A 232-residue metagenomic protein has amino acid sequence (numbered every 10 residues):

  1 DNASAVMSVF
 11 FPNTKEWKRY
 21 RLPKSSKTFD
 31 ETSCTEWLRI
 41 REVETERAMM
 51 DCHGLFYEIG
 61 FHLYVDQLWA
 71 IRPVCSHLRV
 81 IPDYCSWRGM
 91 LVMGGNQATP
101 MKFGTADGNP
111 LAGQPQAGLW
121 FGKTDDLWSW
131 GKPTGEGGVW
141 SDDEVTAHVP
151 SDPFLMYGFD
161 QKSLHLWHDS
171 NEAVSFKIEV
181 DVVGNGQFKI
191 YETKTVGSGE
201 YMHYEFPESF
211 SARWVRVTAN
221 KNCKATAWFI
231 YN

Functional and structural regions predicted by a protein language model:
D1-V9, C34-E58, P82-G104, P110: Short beta-strand elements that form the blades of beta-propeller/WD-repeat-like and other beta-sheet-rich scaffold
N2-D30, L55-C75, G108-W128: Surface-exposed loop/turn elements that mediate protein-protein interactions on large endomembrane-trafficking
V65-R88, G197-Y201: Conserved blade-ending motifs and adjacent loop-strand segments that build the rim/top face of beta-propeller domains
D83-V145, S151, L155: Blade-level signature of beta-propeller repeat domains, shared across WD40, Kelch, NHL, RCC1 and BNR/Asp-box propellers
S163-D169: Short edge beta-strand/loop segments characteristic of extracellular beta-sandwich folds
A173-N185: Short, surface-exposed beta-strand/strand-loop-strand elements in extracellular ectodomains
E200-E208: Exposed aromatic-hydrophobic patches
P207-K224: Noncatalytic modules at the cell exterior or secretory-pathway interfaces, chiefly beta-strand-rich lectin/adhesion
